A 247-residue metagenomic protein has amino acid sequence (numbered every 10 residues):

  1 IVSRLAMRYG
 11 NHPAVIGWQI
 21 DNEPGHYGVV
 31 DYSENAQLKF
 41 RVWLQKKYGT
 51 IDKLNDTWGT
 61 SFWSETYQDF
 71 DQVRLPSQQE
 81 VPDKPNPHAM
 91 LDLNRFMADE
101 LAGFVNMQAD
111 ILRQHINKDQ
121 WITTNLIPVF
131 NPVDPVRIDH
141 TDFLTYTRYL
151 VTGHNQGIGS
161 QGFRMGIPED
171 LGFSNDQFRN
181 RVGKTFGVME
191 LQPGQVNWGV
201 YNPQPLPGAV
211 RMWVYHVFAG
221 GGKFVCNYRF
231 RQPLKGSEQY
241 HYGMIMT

Functional and structural regions predicted by a protein language model:
I1-R164, P168-D170: Polysaccharide-binding and catalytic clefts of secreted carbohydrate-active enzymes
T123-T247: Hydrophobic targeting/anchoring helices
